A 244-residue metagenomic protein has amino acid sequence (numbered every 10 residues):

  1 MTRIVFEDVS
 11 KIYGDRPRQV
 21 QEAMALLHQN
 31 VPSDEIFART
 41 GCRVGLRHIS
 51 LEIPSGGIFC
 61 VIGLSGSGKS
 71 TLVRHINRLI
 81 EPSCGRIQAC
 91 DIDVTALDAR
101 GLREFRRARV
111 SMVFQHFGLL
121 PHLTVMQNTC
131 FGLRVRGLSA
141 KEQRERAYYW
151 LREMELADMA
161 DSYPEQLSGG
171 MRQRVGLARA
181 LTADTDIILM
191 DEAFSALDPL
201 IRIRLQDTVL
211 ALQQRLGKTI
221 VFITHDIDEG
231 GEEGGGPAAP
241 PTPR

Functional and structural regions predicted by a protein language model:
E22-E35, I92-D93, R134, K141-D158 (+1 more regions): Conserved ABC ATPase "signature" region
I36-R43, T95-S111, V135, A140-R144: ABC ATPase NBD coupling module
N77: Helix-to-loop junction immediately C-terminal to a conserved catalytic motif
G85-D93: Conserved ABC transporter NBD signature motif
L123-F131: Short coil-to-helix segment of the ABC ATPase nucleotide-binding domain corresponding to the Q-loop/switch region
Y163-L167, M171: Conserved ABC ATPase signature
T182-D186: A short, proline-enriched helix->beta-strand linker immediately N-terminal to the Walker B motif in ABC-type P-loop
R202-L216: Helical segment within the ABC ATPase nucleotide-binding domain
